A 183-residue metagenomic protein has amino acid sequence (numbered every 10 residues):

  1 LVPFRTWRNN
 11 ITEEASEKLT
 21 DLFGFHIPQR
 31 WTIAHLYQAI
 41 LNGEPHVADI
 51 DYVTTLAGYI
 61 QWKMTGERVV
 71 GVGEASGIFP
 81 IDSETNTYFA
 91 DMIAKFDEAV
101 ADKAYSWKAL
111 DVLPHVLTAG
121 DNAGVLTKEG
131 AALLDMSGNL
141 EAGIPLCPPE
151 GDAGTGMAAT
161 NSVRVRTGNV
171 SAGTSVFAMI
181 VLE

Functional and structural regions predicted by a protein language model:
L1: N-terminal, positively charged nucleic-acid-binding surface of large information/translation enzymes
F4, R8-N10, T20-E150: Gly/Ser/Thr-rich active-site cleft segment
E14-K18, M157-A158: Pocket-flanking alpha-helical
A15, P80-I81, M179: Short, charged, surface-exposed secondary-structure boundary motifs
D135-G138, I144-E183: Catalytic phosphate/nucleotide-handling subdomain of diverse soluble enzymes
